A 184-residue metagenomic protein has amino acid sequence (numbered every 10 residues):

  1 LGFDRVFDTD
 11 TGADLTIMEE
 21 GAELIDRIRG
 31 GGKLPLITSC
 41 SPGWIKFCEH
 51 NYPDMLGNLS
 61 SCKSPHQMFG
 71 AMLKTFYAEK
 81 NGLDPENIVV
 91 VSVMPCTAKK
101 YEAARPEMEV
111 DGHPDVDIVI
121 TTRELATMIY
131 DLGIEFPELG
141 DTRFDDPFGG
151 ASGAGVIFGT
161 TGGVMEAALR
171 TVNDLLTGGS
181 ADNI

Functional and structural regions predicted by a protein language model:
L1-I184: Iron-sulfur-associated redox domains of electron-transfer enzymes in respiratory and anaerobic energy metabolism
